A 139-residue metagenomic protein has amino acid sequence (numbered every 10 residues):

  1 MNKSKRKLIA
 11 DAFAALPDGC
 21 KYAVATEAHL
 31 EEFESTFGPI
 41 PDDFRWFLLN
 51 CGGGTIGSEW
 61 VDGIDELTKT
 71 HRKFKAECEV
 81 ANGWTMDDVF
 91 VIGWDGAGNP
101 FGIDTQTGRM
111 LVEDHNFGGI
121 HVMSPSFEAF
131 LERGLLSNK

Functional and structural regions predicted by a protein language model:
M1-F101, L135-N138: A surface-exposed partner-binding patch
P100-G102, I120-H121: Short helix/loop capping segments that flank catalytic or ligand/cofactor-binding pockets
D104-T107: Short acidic-glycine loop/turn motifs at beta-strand connectors
G118-K139: Compact, glycine/acidic-enriched structural inserts
